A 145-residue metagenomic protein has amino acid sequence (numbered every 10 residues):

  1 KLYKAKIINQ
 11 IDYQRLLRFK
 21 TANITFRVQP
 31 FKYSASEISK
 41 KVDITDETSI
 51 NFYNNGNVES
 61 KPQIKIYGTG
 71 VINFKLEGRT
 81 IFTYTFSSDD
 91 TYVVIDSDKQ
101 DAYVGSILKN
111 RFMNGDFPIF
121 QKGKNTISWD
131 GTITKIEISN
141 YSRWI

Functional and structural regions predicted by a protein language model:
K1-K32: Short beta-strand and beta-hairpin "edge-sheet" elements
S34-I145: Intrinsically disordered, low-complexity segments enriched in serine, threonine, and glycine
